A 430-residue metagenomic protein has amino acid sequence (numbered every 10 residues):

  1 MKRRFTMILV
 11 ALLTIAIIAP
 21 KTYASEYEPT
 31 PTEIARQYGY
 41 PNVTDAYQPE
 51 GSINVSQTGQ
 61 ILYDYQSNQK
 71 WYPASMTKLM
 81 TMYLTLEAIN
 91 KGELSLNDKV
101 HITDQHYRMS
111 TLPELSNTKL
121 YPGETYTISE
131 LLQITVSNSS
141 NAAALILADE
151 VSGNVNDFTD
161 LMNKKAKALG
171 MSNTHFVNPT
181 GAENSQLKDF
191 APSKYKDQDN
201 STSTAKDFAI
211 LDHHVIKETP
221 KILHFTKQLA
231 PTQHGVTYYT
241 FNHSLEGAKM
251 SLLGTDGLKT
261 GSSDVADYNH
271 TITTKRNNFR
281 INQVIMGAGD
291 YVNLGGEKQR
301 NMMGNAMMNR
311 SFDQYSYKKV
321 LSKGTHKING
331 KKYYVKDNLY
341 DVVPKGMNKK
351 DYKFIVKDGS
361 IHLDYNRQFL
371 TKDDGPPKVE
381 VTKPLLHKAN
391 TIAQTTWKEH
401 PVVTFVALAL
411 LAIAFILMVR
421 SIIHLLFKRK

Functional and structural regions predicted by a protein language model:
K2-Y23, V402-L425: Sec-dependent N-terminal signal peptides of Gram-positive bacterial secreted proteins and lipoproteins
R4, N68, L131, K398-F405: Hydrophobic, aromatic-rich alpha-helical transmembrane segments and their membrane-interface anchor motifs
I15, V43-D45, T274: Sterically constrained small-residue positions within well-ordered secondary structures of folded domains
A24-A205, I216-T219: Active-site-adjacent loops and short helices of periplasmic peptidoglycan-processing enzymes
K188-D189, Y195-A407, S421-K430: Domain-terminus/edge residues, biased toward the C-terminal soluble/receptor-binding domains of extracytoplasmic
